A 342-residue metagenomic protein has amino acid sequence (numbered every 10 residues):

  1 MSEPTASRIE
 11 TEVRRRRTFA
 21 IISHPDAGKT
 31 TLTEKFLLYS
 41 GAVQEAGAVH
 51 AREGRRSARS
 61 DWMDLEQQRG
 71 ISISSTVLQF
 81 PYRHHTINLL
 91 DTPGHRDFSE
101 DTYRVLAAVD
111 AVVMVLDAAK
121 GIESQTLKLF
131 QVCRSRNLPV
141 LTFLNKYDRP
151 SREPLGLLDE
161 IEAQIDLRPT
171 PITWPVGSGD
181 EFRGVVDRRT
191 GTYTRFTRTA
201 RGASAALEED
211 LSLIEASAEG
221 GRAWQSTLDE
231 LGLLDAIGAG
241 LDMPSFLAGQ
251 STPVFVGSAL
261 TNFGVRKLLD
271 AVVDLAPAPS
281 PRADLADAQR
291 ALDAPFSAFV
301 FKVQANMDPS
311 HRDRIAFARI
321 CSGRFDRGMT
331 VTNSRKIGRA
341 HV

Functional and structural regions predicted by a protein language model:
M1-R339: Structural and coupling elements of P-loop NTPases
